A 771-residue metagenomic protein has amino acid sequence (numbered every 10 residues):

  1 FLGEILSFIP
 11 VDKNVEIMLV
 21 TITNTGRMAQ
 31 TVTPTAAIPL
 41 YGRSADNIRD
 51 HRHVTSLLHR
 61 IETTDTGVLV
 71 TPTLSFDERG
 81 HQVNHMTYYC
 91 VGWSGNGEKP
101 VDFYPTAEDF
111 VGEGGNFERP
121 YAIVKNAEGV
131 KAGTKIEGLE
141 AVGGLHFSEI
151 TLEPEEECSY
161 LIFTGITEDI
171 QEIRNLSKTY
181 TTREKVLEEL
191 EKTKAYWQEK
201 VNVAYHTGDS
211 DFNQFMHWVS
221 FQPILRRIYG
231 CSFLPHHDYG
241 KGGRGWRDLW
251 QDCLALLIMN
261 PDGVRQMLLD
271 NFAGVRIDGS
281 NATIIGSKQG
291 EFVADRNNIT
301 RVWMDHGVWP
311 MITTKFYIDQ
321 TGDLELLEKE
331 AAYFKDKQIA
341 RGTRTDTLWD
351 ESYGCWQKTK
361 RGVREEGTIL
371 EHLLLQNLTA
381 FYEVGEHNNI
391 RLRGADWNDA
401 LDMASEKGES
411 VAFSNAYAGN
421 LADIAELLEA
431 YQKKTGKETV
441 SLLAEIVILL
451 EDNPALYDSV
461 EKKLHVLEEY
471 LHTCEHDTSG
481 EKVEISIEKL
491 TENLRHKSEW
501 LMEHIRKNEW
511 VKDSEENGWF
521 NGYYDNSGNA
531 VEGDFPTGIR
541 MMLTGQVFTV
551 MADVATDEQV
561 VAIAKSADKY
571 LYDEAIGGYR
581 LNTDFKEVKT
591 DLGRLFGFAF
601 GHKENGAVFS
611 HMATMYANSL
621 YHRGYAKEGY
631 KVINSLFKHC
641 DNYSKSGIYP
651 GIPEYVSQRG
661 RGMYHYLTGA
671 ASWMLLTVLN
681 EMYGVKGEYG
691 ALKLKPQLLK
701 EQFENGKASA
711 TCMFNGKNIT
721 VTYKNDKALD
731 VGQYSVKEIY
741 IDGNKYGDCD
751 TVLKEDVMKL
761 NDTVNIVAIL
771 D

Functional and structural regions predicted by a protein language model:
F1-D771: Acidic, mature catalytic/reactive cores of soluble proteins
